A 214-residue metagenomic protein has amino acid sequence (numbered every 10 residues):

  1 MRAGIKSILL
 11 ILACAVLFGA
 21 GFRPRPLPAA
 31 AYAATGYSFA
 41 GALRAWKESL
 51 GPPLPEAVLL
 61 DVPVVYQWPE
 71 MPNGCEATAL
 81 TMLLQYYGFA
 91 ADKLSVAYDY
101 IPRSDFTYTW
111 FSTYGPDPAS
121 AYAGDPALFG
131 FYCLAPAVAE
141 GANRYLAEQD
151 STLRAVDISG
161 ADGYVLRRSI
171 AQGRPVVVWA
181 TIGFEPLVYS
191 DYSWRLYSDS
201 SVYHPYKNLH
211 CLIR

Functional and structural regions predicted by a protein language model:
G4-S7, C14-E140, Y192: Active-site-adjacent structural segments surrounding the nucleophilic cysteine of cysteine proteases and isopeptidases
L10, L80-L84, V96, V138 (+4 more regions): Generic hydrophobic secondary-structure signal
G74-E76, R154-V156, P175-A180: Structural recognition of the beta-strand scaffold that forms the well-ordered cores of secreted hydrolase catalytic
L80, A147, G183: Residue-level marker of positions within ordered structural domains that often coincide with functionally constrained
R103, Q149, V176-V177: Short secondary-structure junctions and interdomain/linker hinges
D125-Y164, R168-Q172: Mid-length scaffold segments of soluble, non-membrane domains
G160-I213: Active-site-adjacent substructure of cysteine-protease-like catalytic cores
